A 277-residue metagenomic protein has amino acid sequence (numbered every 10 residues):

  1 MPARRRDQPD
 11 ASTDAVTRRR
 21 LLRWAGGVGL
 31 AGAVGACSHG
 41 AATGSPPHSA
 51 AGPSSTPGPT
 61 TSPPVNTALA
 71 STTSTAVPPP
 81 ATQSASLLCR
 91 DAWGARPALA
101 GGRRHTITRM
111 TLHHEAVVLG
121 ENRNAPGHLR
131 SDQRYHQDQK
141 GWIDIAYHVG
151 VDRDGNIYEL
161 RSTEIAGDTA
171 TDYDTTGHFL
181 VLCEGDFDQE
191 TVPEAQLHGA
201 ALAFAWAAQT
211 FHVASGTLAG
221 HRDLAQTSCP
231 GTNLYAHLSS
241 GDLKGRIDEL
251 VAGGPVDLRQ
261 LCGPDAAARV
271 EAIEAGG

Functional and structural regions predicted by a protein language model:
P2-T13, G26, V34-T106, T111 (+3 more regions): Basic/polar, cationic surfaces and motifs that engage anionic cell-wall and phosphate/carboxylate ligands
T17-G27, A31-A33: N-terminal export leaders
P47, H136-Q137, A166-D168: Short secondary-structure capping micro-motifs at structural edges
R103-Q139: Active-site acidic/histidine clusters and adjacent loop/turn architecture that either coordinate catalytic ions
G141-I143: Glycine-/small-residue-enriched capping loops at alpha/beta junctions
I145, T163-E164: Cyclophilin-type peptidyl-prolyl cis-trans isomerase
E164-T176: Short, surface-exposed glycine/acidic/tryptophan-bearing loops
